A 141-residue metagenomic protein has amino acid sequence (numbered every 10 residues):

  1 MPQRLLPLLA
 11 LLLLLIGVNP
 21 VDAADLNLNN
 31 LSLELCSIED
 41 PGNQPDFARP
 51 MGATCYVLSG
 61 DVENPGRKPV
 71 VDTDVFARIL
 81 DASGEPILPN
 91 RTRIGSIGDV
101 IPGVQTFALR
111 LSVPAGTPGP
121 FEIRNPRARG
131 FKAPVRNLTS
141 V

Functional and structural regions predicted by a protein language model:
P7-G17: Bacterial N-terminal signal peptides
D22-T54, S59: Low-complexity, acidic Ser/Thr/Pro/Gly-rich terminal tails and inter-domain linkers that flank the onset of structured
V62-G66: Asparagine-centered strand-capping/turn motif at beta-strand->loop junctions
P69-D72, I87: Short acidic/proline- and small/hydrophobic-mixed sequence motifs that coincide with surface turns and coil-to-beta
D74-A77, T92: Hydrophobic beta-strand segments
I79-N90: Short aromatic-acidic-glycine turn motif
L88-E122: Short, solvent-exposed, Trp/other aromatic-anchored flexible loops in extracytoplasmic proteins
R110-V141: Terminal connector regions
